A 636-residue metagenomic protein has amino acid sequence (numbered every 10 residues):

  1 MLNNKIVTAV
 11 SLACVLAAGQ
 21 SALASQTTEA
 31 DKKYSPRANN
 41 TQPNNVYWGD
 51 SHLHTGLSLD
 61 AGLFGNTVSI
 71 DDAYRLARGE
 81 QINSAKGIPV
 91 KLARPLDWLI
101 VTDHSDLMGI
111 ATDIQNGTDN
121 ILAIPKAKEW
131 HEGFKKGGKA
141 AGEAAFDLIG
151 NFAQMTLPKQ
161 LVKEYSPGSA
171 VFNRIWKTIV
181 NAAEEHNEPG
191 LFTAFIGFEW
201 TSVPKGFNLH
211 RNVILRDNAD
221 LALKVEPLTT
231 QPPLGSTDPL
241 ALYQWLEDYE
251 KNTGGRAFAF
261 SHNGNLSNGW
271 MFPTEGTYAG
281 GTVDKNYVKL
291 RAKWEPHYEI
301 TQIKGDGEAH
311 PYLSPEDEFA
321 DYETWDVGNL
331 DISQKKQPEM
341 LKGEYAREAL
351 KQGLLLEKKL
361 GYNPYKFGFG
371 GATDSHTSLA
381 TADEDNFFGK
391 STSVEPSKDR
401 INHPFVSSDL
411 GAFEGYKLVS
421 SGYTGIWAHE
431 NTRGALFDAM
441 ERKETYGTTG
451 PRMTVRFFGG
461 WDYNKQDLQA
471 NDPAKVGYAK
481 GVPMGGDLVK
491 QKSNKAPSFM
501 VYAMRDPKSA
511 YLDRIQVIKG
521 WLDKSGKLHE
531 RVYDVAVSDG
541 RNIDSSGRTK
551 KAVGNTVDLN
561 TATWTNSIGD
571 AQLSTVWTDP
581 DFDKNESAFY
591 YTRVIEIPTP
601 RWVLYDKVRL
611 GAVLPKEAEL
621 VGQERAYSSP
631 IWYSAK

Functional and structural regions predicted by a protein language model:
M1-L23: Gram-negative bacterial Sec-dependent N-terminal signal peptides
S25-I70, Y74-H131, Y165-G168, T178-G190 (+3 more regions): C-terminal functional module detector
R78, K136-A141, Q231-S236: Aromatic/His-enriched, Gly/Pro-containing loop or helix-boundary segments that lie immediately adjacent to catalytic
P125-V162: Aromatic- and acidic-residue-enriched carbohydrate-binding clefts of CAZyme catalytic domains
L148-F152, P167-I175, N208, T230-F260: Cap/lid and interdomain-hinge subdomains that line or gate substrate/regulatory clefts in soluble alpha/beta enzymes
I214-R216: Long, charge-dense tracts
L223-V225: Blade-edge beta-strand/turn elements of extracellular beta-propeller and related beta-sheet repeat scaffolds
